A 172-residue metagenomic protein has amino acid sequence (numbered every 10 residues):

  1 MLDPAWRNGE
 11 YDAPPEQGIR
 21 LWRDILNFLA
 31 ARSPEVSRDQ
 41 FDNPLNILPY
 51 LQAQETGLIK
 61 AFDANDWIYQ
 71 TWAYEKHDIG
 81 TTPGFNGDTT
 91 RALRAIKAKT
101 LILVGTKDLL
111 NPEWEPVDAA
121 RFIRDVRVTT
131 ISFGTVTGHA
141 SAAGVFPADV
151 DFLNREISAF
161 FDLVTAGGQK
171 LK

Functional and structural regions predicted by a protein language model:
M1-L58: Alpha/beta-hydrolase-fold enzymes
I25-L29, W67-Y74: Short alpha-helical scaffolding segments that buttress acidic/His motifs in well-ordered protein cores
A53, Y69-A92: Active-site nucleophile elbow and catalytic-triad environment of alpha/beta-hydrolase enzymes
G84-F85, L109-E115: Conserved alpha/beta-hydrolase "acid-adjacent" motif
L93-K97, F122-D125: Short, conserved loop/helix-junction motifs that constitute active-site signature segments in enzyme catalytic cores
I96, I102-V104: Short beta-strand/loop motif that positions the catalytic acidic residue of the alpha/beta-hydrolase fold
T106-D108, G134-T135: Acidic beta-to-alpha connecting loop that harbors the catalytic carboxylate
V117-R121, V126-K172: Catalytic active-site module of serine/aspartate enzymes centered on a nucleophile-bearing elbow/loop
